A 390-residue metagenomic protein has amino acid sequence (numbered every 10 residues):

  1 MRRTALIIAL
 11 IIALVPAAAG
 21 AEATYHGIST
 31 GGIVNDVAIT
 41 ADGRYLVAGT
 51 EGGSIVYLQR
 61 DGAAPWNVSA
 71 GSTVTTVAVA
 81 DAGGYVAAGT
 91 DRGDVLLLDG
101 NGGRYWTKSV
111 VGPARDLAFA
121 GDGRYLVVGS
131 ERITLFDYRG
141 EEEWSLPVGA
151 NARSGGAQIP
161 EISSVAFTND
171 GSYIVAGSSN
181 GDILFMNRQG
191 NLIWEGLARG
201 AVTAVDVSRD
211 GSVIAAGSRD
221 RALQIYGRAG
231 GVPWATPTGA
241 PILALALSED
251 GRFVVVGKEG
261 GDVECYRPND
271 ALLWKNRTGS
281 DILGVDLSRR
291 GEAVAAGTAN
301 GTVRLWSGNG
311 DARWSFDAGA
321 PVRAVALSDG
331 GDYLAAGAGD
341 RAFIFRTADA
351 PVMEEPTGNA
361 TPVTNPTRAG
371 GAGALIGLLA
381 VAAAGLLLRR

Functional and structural regions predicted by a protein language model:
A23-S29, A63-V68, G103-K108, E142-L146 (+5 more regions): A short beta-strand motif characteristic of beta-propeller blades
A41-D42, D81-A82, G121-D122, N169-D170 (+4 more regions): Residue-level detector of Asp-centered blade-edge/turn motifs that repeat once per structural unit in beta-propeller
T50, T90, V128-S130, S178 (+4 more regions): Structural signature of WD-repeat beta-propellers
F316-E354: Blade-level signature of beta-propeller repeat domains, shared across WD40, Kelch, NHL, RCC1 and BNR/Asp-box propellers
G373-R389: A cross-kingdom C-terminal cell-surface attachment/processing module
